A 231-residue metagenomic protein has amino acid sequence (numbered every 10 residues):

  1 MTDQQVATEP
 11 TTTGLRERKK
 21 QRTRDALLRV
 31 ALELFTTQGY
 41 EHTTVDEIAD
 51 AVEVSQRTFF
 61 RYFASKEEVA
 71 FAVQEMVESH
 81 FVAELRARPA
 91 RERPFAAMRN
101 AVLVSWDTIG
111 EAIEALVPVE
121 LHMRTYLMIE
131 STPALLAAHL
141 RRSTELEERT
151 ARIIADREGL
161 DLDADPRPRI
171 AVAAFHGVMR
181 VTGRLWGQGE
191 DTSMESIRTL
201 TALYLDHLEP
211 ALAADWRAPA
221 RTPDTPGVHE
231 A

Functional and structural regions predicted by a protein language model:
M1-A7, R152, D156, R184 (+1 more regions): C-terminal peripheral helix-coil segments that are non-catalytic and often amphipathic
M1-V54: Basic, helix-initiating cap at the start of DNA-binding domains
T23, V77, V102, R142-L146 (+2 more regions): Hydrophobic/aromatic residues within well-ordered alpha-helical segments
Q38-Y40, E53, F60-A70, M76: HTH DNA-binding helix-turn interface
A72, S79-T125: Hydrophobic alpha-helical connector segments
T132, T144-R169, P219: Hydrophobic alpha-helical bundle segments that form small-molecule/ligand-binding pockets
H139: Small/polar (Gly/Ser/Thr/Ala-rich) solvent-exposed segments that form structured loops/beta-strands/short helices used
P168-H176, R180: Short, well-structured alpha-helical segments
